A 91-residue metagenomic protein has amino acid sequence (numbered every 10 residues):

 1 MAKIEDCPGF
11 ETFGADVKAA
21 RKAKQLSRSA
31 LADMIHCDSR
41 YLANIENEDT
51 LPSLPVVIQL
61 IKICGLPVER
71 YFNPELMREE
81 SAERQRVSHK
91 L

Functional and structural regions predicted by a protein language model:
M1-A23: A short, Lys/Arg-rich alpha-helix, primarily the initiator
A2-K3, C7, E69-L91: Short, charged recognition helix plus adjacent turn of helix-turn-helix-like nucleic-acid-binding domains
A15, S39, L54-I58: Short alpha-helical elements of helix-turn-helix
A15-A30, M34, Q59, R84-L91: Short basic helix-loop element that most often maps to the first helix and adjoining turn of HTH DNA-binding modules
V17, L31-A32, L42-I45, Y71: Conserved hydrophobic/aromatic packing and binding residues within compact polymer-binding modules
I35-L51: Recognition helix of helix-turn-helix/homeodomain-like DNA-binding domains that insert into the DNA major groove
P55-R70: DNA major-groove recognition helix of helix-turn-helix/homeodomain DNA-binding modules
